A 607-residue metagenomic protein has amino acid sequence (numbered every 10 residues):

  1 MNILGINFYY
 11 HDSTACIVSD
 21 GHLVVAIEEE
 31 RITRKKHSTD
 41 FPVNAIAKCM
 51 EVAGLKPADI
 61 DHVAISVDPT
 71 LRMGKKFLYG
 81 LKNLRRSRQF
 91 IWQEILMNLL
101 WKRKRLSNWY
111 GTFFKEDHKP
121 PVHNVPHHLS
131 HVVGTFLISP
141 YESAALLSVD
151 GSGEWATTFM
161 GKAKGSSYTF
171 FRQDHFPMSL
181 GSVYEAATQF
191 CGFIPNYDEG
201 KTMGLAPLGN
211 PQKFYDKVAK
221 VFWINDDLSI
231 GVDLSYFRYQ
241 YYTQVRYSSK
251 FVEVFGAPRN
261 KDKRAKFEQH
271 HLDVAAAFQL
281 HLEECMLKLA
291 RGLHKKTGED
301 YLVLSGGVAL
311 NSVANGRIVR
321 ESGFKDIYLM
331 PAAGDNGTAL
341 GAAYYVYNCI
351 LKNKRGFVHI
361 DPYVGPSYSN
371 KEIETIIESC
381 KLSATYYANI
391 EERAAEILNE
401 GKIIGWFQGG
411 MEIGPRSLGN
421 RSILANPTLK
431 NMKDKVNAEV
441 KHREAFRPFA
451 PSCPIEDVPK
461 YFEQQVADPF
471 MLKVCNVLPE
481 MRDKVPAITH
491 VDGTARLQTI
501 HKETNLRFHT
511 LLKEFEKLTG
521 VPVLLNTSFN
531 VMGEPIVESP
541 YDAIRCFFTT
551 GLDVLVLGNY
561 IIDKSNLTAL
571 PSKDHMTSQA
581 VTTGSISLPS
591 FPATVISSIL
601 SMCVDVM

Functional and structural regions predicted by a protein language model:
M1-L4: Extreme N-terminal starter segment of soluble prokaryotic enzymes
Y9-E28, T33-K36, Y79, R88-Q89 (+7 more regions): Flexible beta->alpha loop and helix N-cap segments adjacent to enzyme active/binding sites
R31-L55, M286: N-terminal phosphate-binding loop and adjacent alpha-helix
A47-D61, F113-F114, A290-T297: Phosphate/pyrophosphate-binding loops at sites that engage ATP/ADP/AMP, CoA/4′-phosphopantetheine, polyphosphate
K56-Y110, V133-G134: Short beta-strand-loop/turn "lid" adjacent to the catalytic site in phosphate-handling enzymes
P57-D68, V122-H123, G298-G306, G405: Short glycine-rich phosphate-binding loop at a beta-alpha junction
A277-L302: Phosphate/ATP-binding catalytic cores across multiple sugar-kinase/actin-like superfamilies, primarily ASKHA
S578-C603, M607: Low-acidity, Ser/Thr- and Arg-rich intrinsically disordered low-complexity segments
